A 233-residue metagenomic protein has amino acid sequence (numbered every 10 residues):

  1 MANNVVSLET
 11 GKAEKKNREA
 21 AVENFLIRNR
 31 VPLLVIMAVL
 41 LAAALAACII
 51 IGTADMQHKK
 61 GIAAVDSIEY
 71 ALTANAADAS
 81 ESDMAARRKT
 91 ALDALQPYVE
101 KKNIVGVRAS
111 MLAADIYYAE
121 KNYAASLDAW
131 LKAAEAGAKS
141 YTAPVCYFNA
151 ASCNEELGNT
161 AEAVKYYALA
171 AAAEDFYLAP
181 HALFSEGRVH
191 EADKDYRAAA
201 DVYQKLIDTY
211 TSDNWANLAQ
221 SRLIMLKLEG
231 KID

Functional and structural regions predicted by a protein language model:
M1-V39: N-terminal positive-inside, membrane-proximal cytosolic segments immediately preceding the first
A85-R88, Y123, T160, Y196: TPR-repeat structural position
Y98-V107, E120, A136-A143, A170-A179 (+3 more regions): Short solvent-exposed coil/turn linkers within tandem alpha-helical repeat scaffolds
